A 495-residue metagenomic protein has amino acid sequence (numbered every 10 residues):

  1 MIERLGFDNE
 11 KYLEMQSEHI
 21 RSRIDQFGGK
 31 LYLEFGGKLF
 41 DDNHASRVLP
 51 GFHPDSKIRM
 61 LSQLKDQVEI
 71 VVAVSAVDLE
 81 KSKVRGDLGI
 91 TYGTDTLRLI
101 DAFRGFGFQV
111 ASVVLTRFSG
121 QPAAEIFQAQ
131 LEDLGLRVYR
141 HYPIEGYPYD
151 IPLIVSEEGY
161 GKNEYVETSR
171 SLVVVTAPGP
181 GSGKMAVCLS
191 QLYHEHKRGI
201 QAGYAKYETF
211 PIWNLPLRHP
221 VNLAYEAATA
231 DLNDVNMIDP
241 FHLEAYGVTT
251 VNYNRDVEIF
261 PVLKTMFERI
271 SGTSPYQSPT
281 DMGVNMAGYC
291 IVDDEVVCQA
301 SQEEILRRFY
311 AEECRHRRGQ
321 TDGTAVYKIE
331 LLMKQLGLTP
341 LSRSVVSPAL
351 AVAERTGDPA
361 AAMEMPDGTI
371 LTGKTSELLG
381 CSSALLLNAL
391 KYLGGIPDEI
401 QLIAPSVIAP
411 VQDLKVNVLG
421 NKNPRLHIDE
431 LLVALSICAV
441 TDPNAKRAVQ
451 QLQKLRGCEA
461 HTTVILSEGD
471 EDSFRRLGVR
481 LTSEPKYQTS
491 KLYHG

Functional and structural regions predicted by a protein language model:
M1-T176, Q191-V352, D358, M365-D367 (+2 more regions): Flexible phosphate-sensing "switch/lid" loops adjacent to ATP/NTP-binding sites across phosphate-transfer
G179-P180: The conserved Walker
V187: Hydrophobic positions on the alpha1 helix immediately C-terminal to the Walker A/P-loop
G199-T209, L393-A404: Glycine-rich phosphate/pyrophosphate-binding loops and their adjacent beta-strand/loop elements at enzyme active sites
G203, T375-S376: Residue-level structural signal for beta-strand termini and adjacent loop
L378-G394: A short, polar/charged loop-to-alpha-helix boundary motif
P397-N423: Substrate-recognition/cap regions that form aromatic- and gly/pro-loop-enriched pockets for small-molecule ligands
